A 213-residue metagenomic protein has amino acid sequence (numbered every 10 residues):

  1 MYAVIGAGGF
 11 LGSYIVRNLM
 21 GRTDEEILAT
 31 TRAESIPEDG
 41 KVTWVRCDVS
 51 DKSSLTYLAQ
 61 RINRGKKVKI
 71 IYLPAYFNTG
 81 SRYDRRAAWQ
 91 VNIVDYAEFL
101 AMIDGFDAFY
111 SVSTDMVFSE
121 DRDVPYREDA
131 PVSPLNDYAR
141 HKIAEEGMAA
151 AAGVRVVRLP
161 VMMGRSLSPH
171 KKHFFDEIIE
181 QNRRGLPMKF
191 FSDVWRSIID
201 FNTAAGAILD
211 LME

Functional and structural regions predicted by a protein language model:
M1-R22: N-terminal Rossmann NAD(P)H-binding glycine-rich loop of SDR-like oxidoreductase domains
A29-I36, V49: N-terminal Rossmann-fold cofactor-binding loop
T43-I93: NAD(P)H-binding glycine-rich loop region in Rossmannoid oxidoreductase-like domains and their noncatalytic homologs
K69, A97-S133: Conserved Rossmann-fold NAD(P)-dependent oxidoreductase catalytic core, especially the SDR/UDP-sugar
T79-G80, S111-P125, D137, M162-L167 (+1 more regions): Conserved catalytic-site region of short-chain dehydrogenase/reductase
W89, V124-I143, S168, K172-H173 (+1 more regions): Short-chain dehydrogenase/reductase
W89-Y96, Y110, H141-K142: Short alpha-helix in the Rossmann-fold core of NAD(P)-dependent oxidoreductases
G147-R196, F201-T203, L209-D210: NAD(P)-dependent short-chain dehydrogenase/reductase
